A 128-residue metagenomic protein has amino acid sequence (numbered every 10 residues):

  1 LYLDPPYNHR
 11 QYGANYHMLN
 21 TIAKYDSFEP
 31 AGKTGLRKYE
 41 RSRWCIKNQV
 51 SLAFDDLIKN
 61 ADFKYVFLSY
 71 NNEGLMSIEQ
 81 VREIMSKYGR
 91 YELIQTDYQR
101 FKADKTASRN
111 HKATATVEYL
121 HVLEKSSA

Functional and structural regions predicted by a protein language model:
L1-A128: Class I S-adenosyl-L-methionine-dependent methyltransferase catalytic core
